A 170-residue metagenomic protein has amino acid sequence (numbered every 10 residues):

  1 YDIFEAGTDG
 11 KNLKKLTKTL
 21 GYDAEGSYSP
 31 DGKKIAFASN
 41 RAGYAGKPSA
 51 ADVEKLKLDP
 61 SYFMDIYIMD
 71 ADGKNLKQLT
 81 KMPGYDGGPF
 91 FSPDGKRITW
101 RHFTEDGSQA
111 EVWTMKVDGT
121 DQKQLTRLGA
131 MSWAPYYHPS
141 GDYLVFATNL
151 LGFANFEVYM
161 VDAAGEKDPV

Functional and structural regions predicted by a protein language model:
Y1-D2, T17-D23, A38-I66, Q78-Y85 (+5 more regions): A flexible loop/linker signature enriched in serine peptidases of the S9 family
G7-K11, D70-K74, K116-T120, D162-E166: Short loop/turn segments that connect beta-strands within beta-propeller blades
K14, L76-K77, Q122-K123, P169-V170: A structural motif specific to WD40 beta-propellers
P30-D31, P93-D94, P139-S140: Residue-level detector of Asp-centered blade-edge/turn motifs that repeat once per structural unit in beta-propeller
D72, P93-R97, M160-V170: Short, intrinsically disordered, charge-balanced linker/junction segments flanking boundaries in proteins
G129-W133, P169-V170: Conserved blade-ending motifs and adjacent loop-strand segments that build the rim/top face of beta-propeller domains
